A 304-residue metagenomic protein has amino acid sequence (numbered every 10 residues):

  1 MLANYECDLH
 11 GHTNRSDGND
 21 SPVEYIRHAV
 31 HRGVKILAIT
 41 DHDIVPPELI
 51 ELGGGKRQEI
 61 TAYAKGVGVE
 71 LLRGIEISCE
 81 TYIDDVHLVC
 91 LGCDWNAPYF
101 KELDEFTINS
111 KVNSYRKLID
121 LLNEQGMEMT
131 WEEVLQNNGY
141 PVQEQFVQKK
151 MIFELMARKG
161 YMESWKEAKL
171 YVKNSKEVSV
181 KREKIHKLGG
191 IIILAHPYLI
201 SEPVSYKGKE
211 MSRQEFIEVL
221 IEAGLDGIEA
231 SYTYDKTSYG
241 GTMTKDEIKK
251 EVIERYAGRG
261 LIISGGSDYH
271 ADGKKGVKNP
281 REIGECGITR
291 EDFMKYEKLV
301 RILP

Functional and structural regions predicted by a protein language model:
M1-D84, R182-K184, L188-G189, I193-G273: An N-terminally biased module of ancient metal coordination in phosphate/nucleic-acid-related enzymes
D20, E51, Q136, L170 (+1 more regions): Residue-level detector of alpha-helical segments with a strong bias toward transmembrane helices and their helix-loop
A29, P141, K159, V300-L303: Alpha-helix boundary/capping residues
P47, G74, C90-G92, V277 (+1 more regions): Glycine-centered structural positions embedded in regular secondary structure
G55-I221, G287, D292-M294: Extended substrate/RNA-proximal surfaces in nucleic-acid metabolism proteins
N109-I119, K166-E177, S231-T244, H270-R281 (+1 more regions): Hydrophobic transmembrane alpha-helix bundles
S212-Y232, V277-P304: Structural recognition of alpha->loop->beta junctions
